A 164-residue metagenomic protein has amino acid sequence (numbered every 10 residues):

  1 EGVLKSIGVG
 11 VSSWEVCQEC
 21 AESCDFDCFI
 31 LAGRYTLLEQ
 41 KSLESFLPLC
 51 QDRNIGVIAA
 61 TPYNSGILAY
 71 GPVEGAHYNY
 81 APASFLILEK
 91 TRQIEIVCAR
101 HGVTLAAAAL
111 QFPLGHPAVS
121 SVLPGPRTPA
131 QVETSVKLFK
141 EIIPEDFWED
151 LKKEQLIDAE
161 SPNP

Functional and structural regions predicted by a protein language model:
E1-P164: Beta/alpha (TIM)-barrel catalytic core signal, keyed to glycine-rich beta->alpha loops juxtaposed to Asp/Glu that bind
